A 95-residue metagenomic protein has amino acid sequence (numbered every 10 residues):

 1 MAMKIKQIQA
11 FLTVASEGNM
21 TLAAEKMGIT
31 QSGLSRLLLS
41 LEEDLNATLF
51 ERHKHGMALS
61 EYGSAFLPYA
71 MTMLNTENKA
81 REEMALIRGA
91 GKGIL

Functional and structural regions predicted by a protein language model:
K4-Q7, Q31, G63, I94: The N-cap/first-turn positions of alpha helices within or immediately adjacent to helix-turn-helix DNA-binding domains
V14-T30: Short helix-boundary/capping micro-motifs
N19-M20, L38, R52: Helix-turn-helix DNA-binding elements, focusing on the entry/boundary residues of the two helices that contact DNA
E25, E43, S64: Alpha-helical residues within the helix-turn-helix
E42-L59, R81: A short LG(V/I)-centered, amphipathic sequence patch enriched for acidic residue(s) preceding the LG motif
Y62-T76, E83, I87: Short, solvent-exposed amphipathic helices
A85-L95: Interdomain hinge and pocket-entrance segments immediately C-terminal to HTH DNA-binding domains
